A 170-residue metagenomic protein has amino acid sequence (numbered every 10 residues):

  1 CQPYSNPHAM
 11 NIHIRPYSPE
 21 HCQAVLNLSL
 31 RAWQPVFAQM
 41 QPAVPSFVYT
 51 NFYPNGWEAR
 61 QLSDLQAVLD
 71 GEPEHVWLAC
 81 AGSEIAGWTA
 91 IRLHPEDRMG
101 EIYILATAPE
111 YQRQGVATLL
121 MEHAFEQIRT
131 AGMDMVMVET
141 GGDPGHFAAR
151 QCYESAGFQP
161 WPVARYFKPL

Functional and structural regions predicted by a protein language model:
Y4-N6: Intrinsic-disorder-associated, low-complexity terminal segments enriched in Asp/Asn/His/Tyr and depleted of Lys/Arg
N11-H13: Extreme N-terminal starter segment of soluble prokaryotic enzymes
P16-Y103, A108, M121-E122, Q127 (+1 more regions): Acetyl-CoA-dependent GNAT
L93, A108-Q114, G145: Active-site acidic-Proline motif in GNAT/NAT acetyltransferases
Q112, M137-A149, F167-L170: Conserved beta-strand-loop-alpha-helix junction that forms the acyl-donor binding cleft
D134, Q159: Short acidic/polar active-site loop segments enriched in Thr and Asp
Y153, F158: Conserved active-site tyrosine of GNAT-family acetyltransferases
